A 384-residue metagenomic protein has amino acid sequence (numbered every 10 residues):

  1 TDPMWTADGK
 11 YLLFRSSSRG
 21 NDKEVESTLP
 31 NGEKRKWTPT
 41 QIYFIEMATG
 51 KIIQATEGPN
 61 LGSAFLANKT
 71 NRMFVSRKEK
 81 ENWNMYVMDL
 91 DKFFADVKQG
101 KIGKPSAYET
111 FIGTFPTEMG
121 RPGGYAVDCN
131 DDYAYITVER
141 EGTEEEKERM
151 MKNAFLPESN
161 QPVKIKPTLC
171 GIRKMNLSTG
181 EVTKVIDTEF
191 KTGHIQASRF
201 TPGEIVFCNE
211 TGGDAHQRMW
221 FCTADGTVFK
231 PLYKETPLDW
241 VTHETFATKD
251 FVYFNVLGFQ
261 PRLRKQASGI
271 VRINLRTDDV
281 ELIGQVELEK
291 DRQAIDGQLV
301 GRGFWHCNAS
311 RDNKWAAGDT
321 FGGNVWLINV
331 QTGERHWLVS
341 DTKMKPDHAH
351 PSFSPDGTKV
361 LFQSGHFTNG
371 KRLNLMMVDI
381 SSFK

Functional and structural regions predicted by a protein language model:
T1, R35, Y43-N60, L90-G120 (+5 more regions): Multi-bladed beta-propeller domains
D2-R15, G58-R77, G113-A134, E139 (+4 more regions): Conserved beta-propeller blade repeats
S16-W37, K78, N84-L90, A95 (+5 more regions): Short, conserved, GDST-rich strand-edge loop motifs in beta-rich repeat architectures
Q41-Y43, N84-Y86, G171-R173, R218-W220 (+3 more regions): A short loop-to-beta-strand structural motif that recurs across blades of beta-propeller domains
E57-C170, K184-D187: Asp-box/WD-like beta-propeller blade repeats and closely related beta-sheet repeat scaffolds
V182-C222, G226-V228: Loop-centered beta-sheet repeat module
H348-K384: Blade-level signature of beta-propeller repeat domains, shared across WD40, Kelch, NHL, RCC1 and BNR/Asp-box propellers
